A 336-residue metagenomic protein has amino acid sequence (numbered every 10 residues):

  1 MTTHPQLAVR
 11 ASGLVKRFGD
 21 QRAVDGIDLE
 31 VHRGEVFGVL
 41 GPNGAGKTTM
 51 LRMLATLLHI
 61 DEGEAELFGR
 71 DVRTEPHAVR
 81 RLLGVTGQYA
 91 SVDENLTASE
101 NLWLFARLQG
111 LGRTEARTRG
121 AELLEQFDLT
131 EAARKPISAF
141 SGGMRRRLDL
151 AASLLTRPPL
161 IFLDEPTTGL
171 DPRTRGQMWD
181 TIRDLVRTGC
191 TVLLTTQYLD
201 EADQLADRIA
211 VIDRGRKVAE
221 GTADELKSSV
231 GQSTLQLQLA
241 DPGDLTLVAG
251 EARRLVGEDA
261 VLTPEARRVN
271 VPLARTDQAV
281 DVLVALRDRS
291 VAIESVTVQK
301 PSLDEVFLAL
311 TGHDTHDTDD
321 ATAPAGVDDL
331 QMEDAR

Functional and structural regions predicted by a protein language model:
M1-V15, H313-R336: ABC-family P-loop ATPase nucleotide-binding domain
Q6-A11, K16-D213, V218-A219: ABC transporter nucleotide-binding domains
W179-L273: ABC transporter nucleotide-binding domain
V230, L310-T311: Short, flexible helix/strand-to-coil boundary loops that buttress conserved ligand/catalytic motifs in alpha/beta
A260-T263, A292-Q299: Conserved short beta-strand edge segments in small beta-sheet-based binding/regulatory domains
E265-A274, Q299-L310: Short proline/glycine- and acidic-rich turn/helix-capping motifs at secondary-structure junctions
A279-A292: Extended Gly/Ser/Thr-rich low-complexity repeat segments, especially those forming or decorating extracellular
